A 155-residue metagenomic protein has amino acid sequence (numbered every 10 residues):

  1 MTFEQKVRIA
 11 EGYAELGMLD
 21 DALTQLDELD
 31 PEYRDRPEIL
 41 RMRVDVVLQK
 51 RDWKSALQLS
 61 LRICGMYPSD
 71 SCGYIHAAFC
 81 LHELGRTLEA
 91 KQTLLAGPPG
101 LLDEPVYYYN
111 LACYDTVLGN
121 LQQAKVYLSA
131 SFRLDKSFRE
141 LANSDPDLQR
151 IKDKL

Functional and structural regions predicted by a protein language model:
T2-Q49: Alpha-helical segment of the N-proximal tetratricopeptide repeat
R8, M42, H76, N110 (+2 more regions): "A position-specific structural signal for the A-helix of alpha-solenoid helical repeats
E15-L16, Q49, E83, V117 (+1 more regions): Register position in tetratricopeptide repeats
D30-P31, L61-G65, P98-P99, F132 (+1 more regions): A conserved position within tetratricopeptide repeats
E38-V106: Alpha-helical adaptor scaffolds
T116-E140: TPR/TPR-like (Sel1-like) alpha-helical repeat modules
R133-L155: Terminal, low-structured helical/coil segments at or just beyond the last alpha-helical repeat
